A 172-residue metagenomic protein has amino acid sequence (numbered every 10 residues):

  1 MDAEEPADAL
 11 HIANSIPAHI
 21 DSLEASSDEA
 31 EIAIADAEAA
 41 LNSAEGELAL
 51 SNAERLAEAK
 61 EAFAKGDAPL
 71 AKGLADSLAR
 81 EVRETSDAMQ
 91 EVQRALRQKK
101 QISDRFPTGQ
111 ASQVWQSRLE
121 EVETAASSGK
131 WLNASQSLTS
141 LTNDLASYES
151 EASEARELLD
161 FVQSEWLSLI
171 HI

Functional and structural regions predicted by a protein language model:
M1-I34, A64-Q93, G129-R156: Repeat-associated, polar segments at repeat-unit boundaries in modular proteins
S26-A44, D87-T108, E151-W166: Disulfide-bonded cysteine-rich modules in secreted/extracellular proteins, activating on the conserved Cys frameworks
Q116, W131-A134, L145-A146, D160 (+1 more regions): C-terminal modules of long, charged coiled-coil scaffolds in eukaryotic assembly complexes
I170-I172: Conserved small/polar residues in nucleotide/adenosyl-binding loops
